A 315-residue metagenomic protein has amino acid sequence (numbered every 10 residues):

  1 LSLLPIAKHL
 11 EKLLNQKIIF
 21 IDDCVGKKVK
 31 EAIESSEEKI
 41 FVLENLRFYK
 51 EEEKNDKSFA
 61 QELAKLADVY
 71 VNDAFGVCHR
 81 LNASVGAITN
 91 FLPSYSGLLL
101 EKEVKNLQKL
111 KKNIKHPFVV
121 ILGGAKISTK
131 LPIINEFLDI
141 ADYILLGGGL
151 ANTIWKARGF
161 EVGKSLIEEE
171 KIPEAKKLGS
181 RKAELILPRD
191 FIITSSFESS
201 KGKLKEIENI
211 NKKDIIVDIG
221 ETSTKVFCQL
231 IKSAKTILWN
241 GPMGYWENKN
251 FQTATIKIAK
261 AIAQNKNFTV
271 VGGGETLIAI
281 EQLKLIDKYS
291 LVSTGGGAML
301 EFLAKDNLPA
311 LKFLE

Functional and structural regions predicted by a protein language model:
L1-E315: Active-site loop-to-helix "anion-binding N-cap" substructures in soluble metabolic enzymes
